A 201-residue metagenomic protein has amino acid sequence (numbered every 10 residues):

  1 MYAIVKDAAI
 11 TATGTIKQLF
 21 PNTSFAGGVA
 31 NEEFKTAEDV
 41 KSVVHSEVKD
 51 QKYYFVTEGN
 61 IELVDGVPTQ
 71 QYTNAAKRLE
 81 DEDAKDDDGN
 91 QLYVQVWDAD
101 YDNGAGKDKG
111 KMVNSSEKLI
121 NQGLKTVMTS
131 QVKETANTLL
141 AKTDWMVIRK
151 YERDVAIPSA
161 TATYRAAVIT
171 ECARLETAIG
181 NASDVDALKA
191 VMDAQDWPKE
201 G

Functional and structural regions predicted by a protein language model:
M1-A141, I148, A173-G201: Interaction-interface detector
K150-I157: Exposed beta-sheet edge/beta-hairpin loop segments within beta-rich domains
E152, I169-T170: Short Gly/Pro-enriched loop/turn and capping motifs at secondary-structure junctions
I157-A166, L188-K189: Short, charged, amphipathic alpha-helical segments
